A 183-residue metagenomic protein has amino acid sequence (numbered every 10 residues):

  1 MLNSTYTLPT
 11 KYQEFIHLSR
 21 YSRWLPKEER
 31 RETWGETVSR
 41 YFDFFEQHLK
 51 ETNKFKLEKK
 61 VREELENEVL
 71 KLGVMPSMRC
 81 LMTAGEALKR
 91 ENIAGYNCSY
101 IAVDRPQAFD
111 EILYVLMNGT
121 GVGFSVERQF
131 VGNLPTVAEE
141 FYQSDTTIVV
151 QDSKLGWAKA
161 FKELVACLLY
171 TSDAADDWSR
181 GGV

Functional and structural regions predicted by a protein language model:
M1-S172, R180: Extended catalytic cores of very large enzyme megasubunits
